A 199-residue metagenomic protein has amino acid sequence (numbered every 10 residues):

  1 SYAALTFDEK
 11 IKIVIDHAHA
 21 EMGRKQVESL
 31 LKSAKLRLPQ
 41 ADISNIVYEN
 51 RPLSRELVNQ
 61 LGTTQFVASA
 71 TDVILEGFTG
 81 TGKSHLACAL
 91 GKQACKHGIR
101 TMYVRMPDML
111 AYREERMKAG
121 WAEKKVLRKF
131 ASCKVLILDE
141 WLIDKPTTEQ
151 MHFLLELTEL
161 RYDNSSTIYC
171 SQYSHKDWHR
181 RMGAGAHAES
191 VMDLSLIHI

Functional and structural regions predicted by a protein language model:
S1-R37: Interdomain "pre-motor" coupling segment immediately N-terminal to P-loop NTPase/helicase cores
I43-G62: N-terminal pre-Walker A segment at the start of P-loop NTPase domains
R55-E56, M102-F130: Short glycine-rich substrate-engagement loop in P-loop NTPases that contacts/grips substrate
T63-A70: Phosphate-binding P-loop
D72-S84: Walker A/P-loop nucleotide-binding motif
T81-K96: Walker A/P-loop
I99-R100, S132-V135, D163-Y169: Loop/turn-to-beta-strand initiation segments
I197-I199: Conserved small/polar residues in nucleotide/adenosyl-binding loops
